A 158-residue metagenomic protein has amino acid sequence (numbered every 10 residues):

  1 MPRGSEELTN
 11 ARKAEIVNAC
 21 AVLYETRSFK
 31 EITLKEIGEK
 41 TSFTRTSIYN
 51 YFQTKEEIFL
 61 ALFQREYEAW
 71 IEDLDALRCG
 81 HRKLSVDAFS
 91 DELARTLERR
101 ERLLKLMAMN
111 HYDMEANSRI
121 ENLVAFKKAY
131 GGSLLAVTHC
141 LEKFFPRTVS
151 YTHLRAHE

Functional and structural regions predicted by a protein language model:
M1-T9: N-terminal intrinsically disordered/low-complexity leader segments
A11, E15-V22, K40, E57-G80 (+1 more regions): Alpha-helical structural segments
E15, L23, R27-E57, A61: Helix-turn-helix
K30-E31, P146-V149: Short, charged helix-capping/linker segments at alpha-helix termini
A61, D75-L103, G132, A156: Hydrophobic alpha-helical connector segments
R99-E121: Amphipathic alpha-helical segments used for helix-helix packing
N117-F145: Amphipathic alpha-helical packing segments from all-alpha helical-bundle domains
T152-E158: Conserved small/polar residues in nucleotide/adenosyl-binding loops
